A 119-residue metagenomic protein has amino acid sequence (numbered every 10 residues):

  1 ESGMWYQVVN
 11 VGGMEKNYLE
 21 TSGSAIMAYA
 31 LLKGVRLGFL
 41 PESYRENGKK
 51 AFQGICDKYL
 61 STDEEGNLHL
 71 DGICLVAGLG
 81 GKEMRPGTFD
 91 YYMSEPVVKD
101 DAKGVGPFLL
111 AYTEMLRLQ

Functional and structural regions predicted by a protein language model:
E1-G54: A beta-strand-loop signature enriched in Asp, Gly, Thr, and Trp that corresponds to the sialidase/neuraminidase Asp-box
L19, R36-Q119: CBM-like carbohydrate-recognition segments
